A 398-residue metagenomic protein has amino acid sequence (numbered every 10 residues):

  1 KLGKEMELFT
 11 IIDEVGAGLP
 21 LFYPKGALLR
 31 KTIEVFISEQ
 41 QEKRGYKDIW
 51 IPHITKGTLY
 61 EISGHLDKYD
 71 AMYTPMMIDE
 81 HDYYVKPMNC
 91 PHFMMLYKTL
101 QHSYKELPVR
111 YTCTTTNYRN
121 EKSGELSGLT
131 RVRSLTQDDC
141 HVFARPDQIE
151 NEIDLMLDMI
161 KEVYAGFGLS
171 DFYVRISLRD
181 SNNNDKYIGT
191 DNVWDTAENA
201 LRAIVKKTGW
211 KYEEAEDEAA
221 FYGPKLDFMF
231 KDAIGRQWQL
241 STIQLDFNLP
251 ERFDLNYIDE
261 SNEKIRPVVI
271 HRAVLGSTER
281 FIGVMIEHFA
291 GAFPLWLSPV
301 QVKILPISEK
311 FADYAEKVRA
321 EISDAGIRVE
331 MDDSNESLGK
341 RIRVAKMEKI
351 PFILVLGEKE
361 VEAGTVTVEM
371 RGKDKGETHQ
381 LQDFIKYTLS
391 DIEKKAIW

Functional and structural regions predicted by a protein language model:
K1-W398: NTP/phosphate- and nucleic-acid-binding module
